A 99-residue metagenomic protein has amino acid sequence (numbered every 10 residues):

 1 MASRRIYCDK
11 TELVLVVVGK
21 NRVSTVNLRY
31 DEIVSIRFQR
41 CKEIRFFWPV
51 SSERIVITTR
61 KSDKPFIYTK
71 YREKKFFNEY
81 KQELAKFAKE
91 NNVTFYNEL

Functional and structural regions predicted by a protein language model:
M1-N27: Conserved beta-hairpin
V26-L28, W48-P49: Alpha-helix boundary/interfacial micro-motifs
V34-L99: Acidic, Ser/Thr- and proline-rich intrinsically disordered linker/docking segments of eukaryotic scaffolds
